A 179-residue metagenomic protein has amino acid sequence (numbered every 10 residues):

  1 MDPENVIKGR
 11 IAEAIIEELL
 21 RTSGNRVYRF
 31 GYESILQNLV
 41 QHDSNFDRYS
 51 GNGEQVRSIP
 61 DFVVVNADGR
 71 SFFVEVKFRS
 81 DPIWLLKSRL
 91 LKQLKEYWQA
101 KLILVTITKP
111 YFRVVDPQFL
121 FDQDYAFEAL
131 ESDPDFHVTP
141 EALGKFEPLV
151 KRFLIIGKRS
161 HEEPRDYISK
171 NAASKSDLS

Functional and structural regions predicted by a protein language model:
M1-G51: Acidic-basic catalytic patches of nuclease active cores, encompassing PD-(D/E)XK and other metal-cofactor nuclease
E13, D61, E75: Acidic active-site catalytic centers that drive phospho-/nucleotidyl reactions and related ester hydrolyses
E18, E96, P148: Charged/polar, solvent-exposed surface patches and flexible loops
R21-T22, Y28, E33-H42, L91-Y97 (+3 more regions): Extended interaction regions within the primary functional domain
T22, P110-S179: Non-catalytic C-terminal interaction segments of nucleic acid-processing enzymes
S23, N66-R70: Short, solvent-exposed loop/edge-beta patches enriched in aromatic
Q55-R57, R70-S132: Catalytic cores of nucleic-acid endonucleases
V56-N66: Short acidic loop-to-beta-strand element that houses the catalytic metal-binding Asp/Glu of nuclease active sites
